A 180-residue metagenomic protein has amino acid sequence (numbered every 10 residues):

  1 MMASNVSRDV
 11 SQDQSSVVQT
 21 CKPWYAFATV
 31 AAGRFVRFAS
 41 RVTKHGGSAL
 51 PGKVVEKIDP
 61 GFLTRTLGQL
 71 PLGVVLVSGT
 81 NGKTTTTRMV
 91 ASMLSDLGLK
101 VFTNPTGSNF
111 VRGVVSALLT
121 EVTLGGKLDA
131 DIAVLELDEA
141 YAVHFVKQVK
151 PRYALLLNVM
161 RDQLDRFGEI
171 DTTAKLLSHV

Functional and structural regions predicted by a protein language model:
D13, V17-V180: Phosphate-binding loop of NTP-binding sites
